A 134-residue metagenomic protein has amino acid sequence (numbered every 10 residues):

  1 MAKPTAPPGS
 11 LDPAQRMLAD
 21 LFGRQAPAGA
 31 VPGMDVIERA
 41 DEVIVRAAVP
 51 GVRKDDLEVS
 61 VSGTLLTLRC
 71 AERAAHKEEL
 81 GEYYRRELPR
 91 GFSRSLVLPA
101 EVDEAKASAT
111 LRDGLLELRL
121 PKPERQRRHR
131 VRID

Functional and structural regions predicted by a protein language model:
M1-A2, E124-D134: Intrinsically disordered, low-complexity terminal tails
M1-R46, R69, R73-E82: N-terminal leader/pre-domain low-complexity segments
E42, D56, T64-T67, L115: Structural motif
V43-V49, E117-L118: Short, well-ordered beta-strand segments enriched in hydrophobic/aromatic residues
R53-E58, V97-R127: Beta-rich strand-turn-strand
V61-G63, C70, L120-K122: Flexible glycine-/small-residue-rich
A75-S95: An anionic, turn-rich surface loop/hairpin at beta-sheet edges that serves as a generic interaction/coordination patch
